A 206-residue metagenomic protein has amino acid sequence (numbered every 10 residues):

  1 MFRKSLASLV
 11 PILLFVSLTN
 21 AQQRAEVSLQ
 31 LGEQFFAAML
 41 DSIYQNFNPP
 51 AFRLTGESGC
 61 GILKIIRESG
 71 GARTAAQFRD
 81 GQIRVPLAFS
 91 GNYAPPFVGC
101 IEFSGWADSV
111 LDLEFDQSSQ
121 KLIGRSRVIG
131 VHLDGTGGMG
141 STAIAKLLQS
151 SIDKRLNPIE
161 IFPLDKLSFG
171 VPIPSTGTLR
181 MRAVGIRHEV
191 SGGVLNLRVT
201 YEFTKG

Functional and structural regions predicted by a protein language model:
M1-A7: Bacterial N-terminal signal peptides that target proteins for export
S5, S17-T19, L122: N-terminal cationic amphipathic segment used for targeting or macromolecule association
S8-V16: Bacterial N-terminal signal peptides
A21-G206: Extracellular/lumenal and peripheral-membrane lipid-interaction modules
